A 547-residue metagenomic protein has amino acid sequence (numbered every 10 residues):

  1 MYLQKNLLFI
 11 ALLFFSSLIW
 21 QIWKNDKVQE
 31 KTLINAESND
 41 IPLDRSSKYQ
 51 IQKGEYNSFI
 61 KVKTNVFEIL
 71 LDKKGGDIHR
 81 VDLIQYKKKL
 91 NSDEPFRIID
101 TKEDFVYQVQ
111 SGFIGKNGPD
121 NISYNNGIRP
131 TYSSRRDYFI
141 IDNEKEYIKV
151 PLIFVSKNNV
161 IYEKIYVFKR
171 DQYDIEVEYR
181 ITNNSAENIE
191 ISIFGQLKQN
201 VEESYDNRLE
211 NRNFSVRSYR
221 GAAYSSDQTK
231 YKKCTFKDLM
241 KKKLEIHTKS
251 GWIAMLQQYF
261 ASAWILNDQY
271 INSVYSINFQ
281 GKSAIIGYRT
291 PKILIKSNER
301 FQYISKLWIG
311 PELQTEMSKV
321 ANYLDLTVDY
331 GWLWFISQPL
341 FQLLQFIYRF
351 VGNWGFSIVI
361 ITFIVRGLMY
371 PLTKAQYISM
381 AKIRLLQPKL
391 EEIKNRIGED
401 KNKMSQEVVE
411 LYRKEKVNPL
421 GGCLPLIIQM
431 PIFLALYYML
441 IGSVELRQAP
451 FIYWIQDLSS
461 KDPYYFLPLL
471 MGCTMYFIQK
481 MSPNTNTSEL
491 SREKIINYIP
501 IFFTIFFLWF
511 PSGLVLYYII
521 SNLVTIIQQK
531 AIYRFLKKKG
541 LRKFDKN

Functional and structural regions predicted by a protein language model:
M1, L43-S46, Q52-E55, V81 (+9 more regions): Short secondary-structure boundary micro-motifs
M1-S38, L71, Y179, S192-V216 (+3 more regions): Helix-loop-helix
F9, L13, I22-I99, N547: Juxtamembrane extramembrane loops of integral membrane proteins
K63-L326: Soluble non-transmembrane domains of integral membrane proteins
